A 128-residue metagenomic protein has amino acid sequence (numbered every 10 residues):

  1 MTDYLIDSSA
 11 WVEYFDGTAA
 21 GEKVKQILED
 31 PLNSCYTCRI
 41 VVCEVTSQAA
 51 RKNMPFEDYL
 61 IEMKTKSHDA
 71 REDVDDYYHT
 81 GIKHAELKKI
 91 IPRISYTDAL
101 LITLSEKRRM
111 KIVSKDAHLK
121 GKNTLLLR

Functional and structural regions predicted by a protein language model:
M1, I27, I102-R128: Acidic, PIN/NYN-like endoribonuclease modules and their adjacent C-terminal/linker elements
M1-T37, A49-I61: Short, well-structured N-terminal submotif of metal-dependent ribonuclease cores
I6-D7, T37-R39, I94-S95, D116 (+1 more regions): Histidine- and aromatic-rich ligand-binding microenvironments
W11-V12, V42, L119-K120: A generic structural signal for short hydrophobic patches within well-formed alpha-helices
V12-F15, T46, K89-P92: Short, flexible loop segments at the rims of nucleotide/cofactor-binding pockets, characterized by
S34-Y36, T65-R71: Short loop->beta-strand "edge-of-pocket" segments that line small-molecule binding or catalytic clefts across diverse
D69-K115: Active-site neighborhoods of divalent-metal-dependent phosphate/nucleic-acid chemistry enzymes
